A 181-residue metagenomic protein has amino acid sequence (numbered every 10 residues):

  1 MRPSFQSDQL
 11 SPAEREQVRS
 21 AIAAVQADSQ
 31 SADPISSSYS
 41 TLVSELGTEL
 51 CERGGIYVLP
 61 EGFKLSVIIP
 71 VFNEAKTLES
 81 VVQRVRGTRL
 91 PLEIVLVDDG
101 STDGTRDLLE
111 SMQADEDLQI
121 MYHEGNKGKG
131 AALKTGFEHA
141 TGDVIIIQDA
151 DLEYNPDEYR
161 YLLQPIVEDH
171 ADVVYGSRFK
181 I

Functional and structural regions predicted by a protein language model:
R2-I181: Structured catalytic core of nucleotide-sugar glycosyltransferases
